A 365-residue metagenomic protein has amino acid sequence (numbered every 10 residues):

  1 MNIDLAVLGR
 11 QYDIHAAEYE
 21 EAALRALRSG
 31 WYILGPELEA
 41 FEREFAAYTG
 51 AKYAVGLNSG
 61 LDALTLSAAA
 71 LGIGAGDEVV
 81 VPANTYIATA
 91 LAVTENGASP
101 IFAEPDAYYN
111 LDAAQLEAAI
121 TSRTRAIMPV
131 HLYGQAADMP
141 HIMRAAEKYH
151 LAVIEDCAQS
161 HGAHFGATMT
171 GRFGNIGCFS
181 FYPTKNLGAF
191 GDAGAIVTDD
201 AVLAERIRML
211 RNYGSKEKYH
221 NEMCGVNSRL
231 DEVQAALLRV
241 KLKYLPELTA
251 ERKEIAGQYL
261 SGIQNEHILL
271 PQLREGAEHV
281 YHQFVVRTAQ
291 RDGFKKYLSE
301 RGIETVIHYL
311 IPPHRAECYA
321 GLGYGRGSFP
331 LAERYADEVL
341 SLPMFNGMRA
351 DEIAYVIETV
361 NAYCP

Functional and structural regions predicted by a protein language model:
M1-W31, P36: N-terminal "arm"/small-domain region of PLP-dependent enzymes with the aminotransferase-like
G9, P36-R43, Y48-A54, A114 (+5 more regions): PLP-dependent aminotransferase class I/II
W31-E78, L91-N96, F102, T168: Phosphate-binding glycine-rich loop
V55, V80, I101, A152-I154 (+4 more regions): Structural detector of well-ordered beta-strand residues that form the stable sheet scaffold of enzyme domains
G60, G97, D156, K185-N186 (+1 more regions): Conserved G/P- and acidic residue-centered "switch" motifs that form tight phosphate/ATP-binding loops in soluble
A69-C157, H164, Y363: PLP-dependent aminotransferase-like
E155-A189, E217-E222: Conserved active-site segment immediately N-terminal to the catalytic lysine that forms the internal aldimine
F179-S180, G194-D199, R239: Short beta-strand-to-turn element immediately C-terminal to the catalytic PLP-Schiff-base lysine in fold type I
